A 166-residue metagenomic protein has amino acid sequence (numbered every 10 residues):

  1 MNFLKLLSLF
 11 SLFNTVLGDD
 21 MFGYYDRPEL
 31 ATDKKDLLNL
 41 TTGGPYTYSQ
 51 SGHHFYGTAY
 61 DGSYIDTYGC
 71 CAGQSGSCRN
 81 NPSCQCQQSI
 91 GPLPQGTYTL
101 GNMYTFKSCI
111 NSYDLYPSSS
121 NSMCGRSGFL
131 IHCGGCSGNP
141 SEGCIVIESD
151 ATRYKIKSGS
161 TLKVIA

Functional and structural regions predicted by a protein language model:
N2-D19: Classical Sec-dependent N-terminal signal peptides that target proteins to the secretory pathway
S11-V16, Y25, G52-H54, T161: Intrinsically disordered, low-complexity serine/threonine-rich segments
M21-L38: N-terminal, immediately post-signal peptide pro-regions of secreted/luminal proteins
D33-T97, N102-Y104, G134, N139-P140: Secreted/periplasmic proteins
Q87, G91-T97, N102-A166: Exported/periplasmic cell-wall-interacting domains
